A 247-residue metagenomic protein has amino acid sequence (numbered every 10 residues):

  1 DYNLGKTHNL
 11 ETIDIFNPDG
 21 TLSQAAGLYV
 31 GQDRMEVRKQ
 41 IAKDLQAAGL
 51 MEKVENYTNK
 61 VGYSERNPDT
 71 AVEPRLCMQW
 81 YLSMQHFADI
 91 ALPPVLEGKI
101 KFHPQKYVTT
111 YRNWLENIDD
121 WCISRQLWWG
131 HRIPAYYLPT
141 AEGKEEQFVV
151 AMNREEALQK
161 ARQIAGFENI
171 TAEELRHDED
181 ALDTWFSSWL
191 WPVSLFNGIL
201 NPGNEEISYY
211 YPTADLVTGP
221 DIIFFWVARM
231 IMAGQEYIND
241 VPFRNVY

Functional and structural regions predicted by a protein language model:
D1-G143, E174, I222: Residue patterns forming the tRNA-binding/recognition surfaces of aminoacyl-tRNA synthetases and related DALR
I13, G20, E73, E97-F102 (+3 more regions): Conserved active-site neighborhood of enzyme catalytic/cofactor-binding cores
